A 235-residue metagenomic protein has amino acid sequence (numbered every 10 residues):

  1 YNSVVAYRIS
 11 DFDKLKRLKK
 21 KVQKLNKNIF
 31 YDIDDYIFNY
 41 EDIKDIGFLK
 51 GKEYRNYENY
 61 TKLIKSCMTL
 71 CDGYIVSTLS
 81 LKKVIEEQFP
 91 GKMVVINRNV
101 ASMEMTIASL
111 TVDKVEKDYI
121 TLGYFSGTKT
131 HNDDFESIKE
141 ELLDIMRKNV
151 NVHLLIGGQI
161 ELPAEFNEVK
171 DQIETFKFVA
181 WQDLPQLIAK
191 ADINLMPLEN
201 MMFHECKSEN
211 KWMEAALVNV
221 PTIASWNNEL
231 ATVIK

Functional and structural regions predicted by a protein language model:
Y1-K14, N28-D32: Short N-terminal targeting/anchoring amphipathic segment
K20-K24, I37, K52-Y74: Membrane-proximal helix-turn-helix segments that form the acceptor-binding/catalytic region of lipid-linked
Y31-T61, E104, A108, V115-D118: Acceptor-binding helix/loop patch of EC 2.4 sugar-transfer enzymes, predominantly nucleotide-sugar-dependent
T69-E86, P90-T111: Donor nucleotide-sugar binding/catalytic pocket of nucleotide-sugar-dependent glycosyltransferases
T78-K82, G157-A164, S225-E229: Short, polar loop motifs at secondary-structure junctions
N99-L110, K114-K190: Conserved catalytic-core segment of nucleotide-activated headgroup transferases in glycan assembly
D133, A180-L187, D192-L217, I223-I234: Nucleotide-sugar-dependent
